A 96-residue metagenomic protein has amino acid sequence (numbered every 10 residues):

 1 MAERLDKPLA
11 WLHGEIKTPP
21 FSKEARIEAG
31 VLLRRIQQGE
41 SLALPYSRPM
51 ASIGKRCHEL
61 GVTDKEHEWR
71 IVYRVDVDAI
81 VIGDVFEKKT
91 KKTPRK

Functional and structural regions predicted by a protein language model:
M1-E68, V77-I80, E87-K96: Basic, Lys/Arg-enriched alpha-helical interface segments
